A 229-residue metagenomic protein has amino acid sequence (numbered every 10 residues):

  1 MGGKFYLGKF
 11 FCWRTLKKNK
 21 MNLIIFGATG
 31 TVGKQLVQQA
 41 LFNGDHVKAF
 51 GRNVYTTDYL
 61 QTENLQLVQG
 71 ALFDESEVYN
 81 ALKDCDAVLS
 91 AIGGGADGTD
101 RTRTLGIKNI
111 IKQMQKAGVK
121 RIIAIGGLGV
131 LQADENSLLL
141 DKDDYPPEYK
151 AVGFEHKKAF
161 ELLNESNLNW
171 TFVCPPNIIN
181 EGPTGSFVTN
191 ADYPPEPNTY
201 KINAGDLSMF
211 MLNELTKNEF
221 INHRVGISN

Functional and structural regions predicted by a protein language model:
L23-N43: N-terminal Rossmann NAD(P)H-binding glycine-rich loop of SDR-like oxidoreductase domains
F50-Y55, A71-L72: N-terminal Rossmann-fold cofactor-binding loop
Q66-C85: Conserved Rossmann-fold cofactor-binding substructure of NAD(P)-dependent oxidoreductases
L82, D86-L89, I123: N-terminal Rossmann-like NAD(P) cofactor-binding module of classical short-chain dehydrogenase/reductase
G95-I122, F154-K158: NAD(P)-cofactor binding segment of oxidoreductase domains
E155, V173, I202-L212, H223: Substrate-positioning beta->alpha
F160-E181: Conserved beta-loop-beta element that borders a ligand/cofactor-binding pocket
S166, G182-V188, E214-H223: Glycine/proline-rich active-site loop of Rossmann-fold NAD(P)-dependent oxidoreductases
